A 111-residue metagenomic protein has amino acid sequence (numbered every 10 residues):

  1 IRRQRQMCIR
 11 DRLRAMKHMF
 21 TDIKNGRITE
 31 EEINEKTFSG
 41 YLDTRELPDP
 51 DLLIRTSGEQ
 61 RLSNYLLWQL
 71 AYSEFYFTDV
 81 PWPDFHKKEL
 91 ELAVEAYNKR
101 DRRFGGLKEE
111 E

Functional and structural regions predicted by a protein language model:
I1-I9: Single conserved hydrophobic/aromatic residue that forms the stacking wall/gate of nucleotide- or nucleobase-binding
R2, E32, D84: Short aromatic/basic micro-patch
L13, T21-K24, E30-E74, T78-V80 (+1 more regions): Active-site oxyanion/phosphate-handling segment shared across diverse enzymes
K17: A glycine-rich beta-turn/hairpin centered on an aromatic-Pro dipeptide
N25-T29, R103-G106: Charged, solvent-exposed alpha-helical segments that act as regulatory interaction surfaces
E35, F75-F104, E109: RNA substrate-recognition surfaces in RNA-acting enzymes
